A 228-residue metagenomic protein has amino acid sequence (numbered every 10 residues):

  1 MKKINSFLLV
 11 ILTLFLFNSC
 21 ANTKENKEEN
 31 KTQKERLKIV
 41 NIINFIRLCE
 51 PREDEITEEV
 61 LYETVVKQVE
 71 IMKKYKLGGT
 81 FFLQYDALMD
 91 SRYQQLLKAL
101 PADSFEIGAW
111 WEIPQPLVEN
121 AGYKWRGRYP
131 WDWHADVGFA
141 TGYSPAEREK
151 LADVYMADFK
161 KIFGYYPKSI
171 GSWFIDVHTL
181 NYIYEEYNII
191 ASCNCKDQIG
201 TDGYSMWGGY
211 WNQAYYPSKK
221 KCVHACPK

Functional and structural regions predicted by a protein language model:
M1-L8: Bacterial N-terminal signal peptides that target proteins for export
N18-S19: C-terminal motif of bacterial Sec signal peptides marking the signal peptidase cleavage site
N22-N30: Bacterial Sec signal peptide processing site at the extreme N-terminus
E29-D103: Active-site beta->alpha N-cap acidic-glycine motif
V40-N44, G79-F81, I107-W110, K168-I170 (+1 more regions): Hydrophobic faces of well-ordered beta-strands that scaffold small-molecule active sites in alpha/beta enzyme cores
R47-E50, Y62-M72, A157, K161-I162 (+3 more regions): Catalytic grooves of carbohydrate-active enzymes
Y85-W173, K228: Metal-dependent polysaccharide deacetylase catalytic core of the NodB/CE4 family, i.e., the active-site-bearing domain
K168-K228: Active-site-adjacent pocket scaffolds in enzyme catalytic domains
